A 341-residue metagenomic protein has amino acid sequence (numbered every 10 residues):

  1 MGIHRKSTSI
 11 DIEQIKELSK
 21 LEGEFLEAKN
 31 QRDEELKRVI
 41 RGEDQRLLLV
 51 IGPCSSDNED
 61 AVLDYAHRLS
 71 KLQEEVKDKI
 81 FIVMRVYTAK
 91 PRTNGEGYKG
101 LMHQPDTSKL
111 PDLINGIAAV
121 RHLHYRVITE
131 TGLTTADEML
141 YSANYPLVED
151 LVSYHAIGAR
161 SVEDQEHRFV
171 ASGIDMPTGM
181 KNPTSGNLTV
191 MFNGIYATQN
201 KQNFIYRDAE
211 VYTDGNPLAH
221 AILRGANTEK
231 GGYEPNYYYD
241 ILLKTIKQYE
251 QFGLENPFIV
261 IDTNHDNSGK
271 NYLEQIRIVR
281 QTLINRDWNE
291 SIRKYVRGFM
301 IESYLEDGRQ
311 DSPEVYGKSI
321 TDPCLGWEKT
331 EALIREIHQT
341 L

Functional and structural regions predicted by a protein language model:
M1-R41: N- or domain-start disorder-to-order transition segments that initiate the globular core
S7, A66, K79-K244, Q248 (+5 more regions): Active-site-facing alpha/beta catalytic cores
K37-Q45, Q251-N256: Glycine-rich phosphate/diphosphate-binding loops that line cofactor/substrate pockets in enzymes
L48-A61, D322: Conserved phosphate/anionic-ligand binding catalytic regions in large, soluble enzymes, centered on
G52, I261, G326: Conserved, mostly hydrophobic/aromatic
C54-D57, N256, N264-K270: Short acidic, Gly/Ser-rich segments with clustered Asp/Glu that frequently serve as metal-coordination loops in enzyme
S303-L341: Internal helix-turn-beta structural module
